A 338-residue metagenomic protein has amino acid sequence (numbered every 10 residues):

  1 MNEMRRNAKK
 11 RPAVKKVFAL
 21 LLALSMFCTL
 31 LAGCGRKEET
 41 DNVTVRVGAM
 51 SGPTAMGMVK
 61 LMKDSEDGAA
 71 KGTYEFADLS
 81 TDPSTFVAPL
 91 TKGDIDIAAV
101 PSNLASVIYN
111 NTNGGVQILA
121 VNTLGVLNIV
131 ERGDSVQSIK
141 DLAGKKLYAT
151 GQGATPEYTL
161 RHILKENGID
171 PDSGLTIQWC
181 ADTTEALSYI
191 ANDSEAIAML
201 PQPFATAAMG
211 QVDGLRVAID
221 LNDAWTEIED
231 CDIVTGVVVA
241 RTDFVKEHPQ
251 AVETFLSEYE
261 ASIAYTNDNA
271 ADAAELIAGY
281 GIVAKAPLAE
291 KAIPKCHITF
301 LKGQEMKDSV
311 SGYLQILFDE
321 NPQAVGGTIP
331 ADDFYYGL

Functional and structural regions predicted by a protein language model:
M1-T44: Short, low-complexity disordered leader/linker segments with a strong preference for bacterial N-terminal type II
T40-I169, I177-W179, A196, Q202 (+1 more regions): Short, glycine-/small- and polar/acidic-enriched structural segments that line small-molecule recognition paths
V45-R46, I95, K145-T150, Y189-E195 (+3 more regions): Second-shell loop/turn segments in exported
K60-L61, L127-V136, D232-A251, K302: A bilobed periplasmic-binding-protein/Venus flytrap-type ligand-binding module shared by bacterial periplasmic
E66-T73, D223-C231, I298-K307: Short, solvent-exposed loop/beta-turn-alpha elements that line the ligand-binding surface or hinge of extracytoplasmic
N103-L104, T184-I277: Pocket-lining segment of extracytoplasmic ligand-binding domains
V245-E320: Secondary-structure end/capping motifs
S311-L338: Conserved C-terminal helix/tail region of periplasmic/extracytoplasmic solute-binding proteins
